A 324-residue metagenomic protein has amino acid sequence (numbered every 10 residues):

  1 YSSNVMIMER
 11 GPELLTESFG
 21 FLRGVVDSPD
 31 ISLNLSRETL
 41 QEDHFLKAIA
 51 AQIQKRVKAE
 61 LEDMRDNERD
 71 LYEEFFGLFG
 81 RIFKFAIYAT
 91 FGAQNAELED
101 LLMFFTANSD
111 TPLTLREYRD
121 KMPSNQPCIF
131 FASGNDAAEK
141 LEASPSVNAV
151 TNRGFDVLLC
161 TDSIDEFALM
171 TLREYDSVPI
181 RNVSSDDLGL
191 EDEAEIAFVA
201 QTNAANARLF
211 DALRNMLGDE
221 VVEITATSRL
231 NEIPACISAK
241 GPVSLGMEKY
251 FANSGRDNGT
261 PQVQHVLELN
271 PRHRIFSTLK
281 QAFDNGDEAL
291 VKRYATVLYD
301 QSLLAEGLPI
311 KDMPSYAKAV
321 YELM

Functional and structural regions predicted by a protein language model:
Y1-M324: Conserved GHKL (Bergerat-fold) ATPase module
